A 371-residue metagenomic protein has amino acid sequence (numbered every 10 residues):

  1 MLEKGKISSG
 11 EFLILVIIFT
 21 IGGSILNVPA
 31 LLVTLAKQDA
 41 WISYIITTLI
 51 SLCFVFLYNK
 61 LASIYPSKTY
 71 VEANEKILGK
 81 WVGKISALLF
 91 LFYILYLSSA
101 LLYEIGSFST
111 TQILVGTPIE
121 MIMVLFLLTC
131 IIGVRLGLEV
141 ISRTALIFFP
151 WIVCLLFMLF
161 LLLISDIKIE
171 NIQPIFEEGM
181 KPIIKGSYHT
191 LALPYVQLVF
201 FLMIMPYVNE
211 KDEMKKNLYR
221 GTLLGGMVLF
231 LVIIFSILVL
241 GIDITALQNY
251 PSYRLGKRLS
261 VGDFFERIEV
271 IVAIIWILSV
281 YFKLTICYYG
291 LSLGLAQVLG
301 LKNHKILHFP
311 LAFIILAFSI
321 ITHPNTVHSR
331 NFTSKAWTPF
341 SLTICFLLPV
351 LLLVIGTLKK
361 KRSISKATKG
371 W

Functional and structural regions predicted by a protein language model:
M1-A30, A36-Q38, Y207, I355-W371: Membrane-interface "cap" regions at the ends of multi-pass membrane proteins
S9-N27, S43, T47, F90-I94 (+5 more regions): Hydrophobic, membrane-embedded alpha-helices of multi-pass small-molecule transporters
E11-G22, I45-N59, S86-L91, I113-L136 (+4 more regions): Transmembrane alpha-helical segments of multi-pass small-molecule transport proteins
I25-I119: Membrane helical hairpin/interfacial module
E72, L102-M121, Y207-V228, C287-I314: Helix-loop-helix connectors at the membrane interface of multi-pass transporters/channels
L95-S98, L102, V134, W151-F176 (+3 more regions): Hydrophobic alpha-helical segments and their helix-loop junctions in multi-pass secondary transporters
E104-T110, L128-F148, P206-K211, L293: Membrane-water interface regions at transmembrane-helix termini and the short interhelical loops of multi-pass membrane
V239-E269: Membrane-interface interhelical connector segments
